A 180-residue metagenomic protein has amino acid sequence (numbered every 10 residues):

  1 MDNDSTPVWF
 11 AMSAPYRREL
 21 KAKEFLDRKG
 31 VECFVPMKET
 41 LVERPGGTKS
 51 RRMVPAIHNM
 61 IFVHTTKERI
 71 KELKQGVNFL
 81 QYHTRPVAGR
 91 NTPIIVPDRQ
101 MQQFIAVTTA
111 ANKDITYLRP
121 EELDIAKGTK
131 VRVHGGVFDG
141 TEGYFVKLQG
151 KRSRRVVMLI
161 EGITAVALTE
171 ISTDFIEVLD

Functional and structural regions predicted by a protein language model:
M1-K130, V146, R152-R155, L159-D180: Acidic-enriched and Gly/Ser
G136-V137: Short, surface-exposed secondary-structure boundary micro-motifs
G140-L148: Short beta-strand-centered aromatic/proline hotspots
